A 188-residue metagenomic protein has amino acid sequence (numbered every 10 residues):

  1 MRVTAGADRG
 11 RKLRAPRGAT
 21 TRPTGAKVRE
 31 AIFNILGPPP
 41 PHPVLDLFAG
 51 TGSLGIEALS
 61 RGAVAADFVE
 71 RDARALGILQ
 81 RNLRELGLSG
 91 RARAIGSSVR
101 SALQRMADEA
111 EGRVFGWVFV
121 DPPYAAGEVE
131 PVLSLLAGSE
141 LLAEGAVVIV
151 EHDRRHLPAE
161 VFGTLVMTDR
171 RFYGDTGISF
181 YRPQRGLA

Functional and structural regions predicted by a protein language model:
M1-A188: Class I S-adenosyl-L-methionine-dependent methyltransferase catalytic core
